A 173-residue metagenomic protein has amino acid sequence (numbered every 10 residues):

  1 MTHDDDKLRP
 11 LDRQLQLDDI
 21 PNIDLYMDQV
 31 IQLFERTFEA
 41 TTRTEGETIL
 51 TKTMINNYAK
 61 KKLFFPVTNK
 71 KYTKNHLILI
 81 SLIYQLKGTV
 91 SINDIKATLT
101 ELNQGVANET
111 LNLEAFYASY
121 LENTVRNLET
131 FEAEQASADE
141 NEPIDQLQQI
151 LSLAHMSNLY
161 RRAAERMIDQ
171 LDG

Functional and structural regions predicted by a protein language model:
M1-N103: Basic helix-turn-helix/winged-helix DNA-binding cores and closely related short helical interaction motifs
T98-E101, G105-G173: Intrinsically disordered, low-complexity, charge-dense segments enriched in Lys/Arg and Glu/Asp interspersed
